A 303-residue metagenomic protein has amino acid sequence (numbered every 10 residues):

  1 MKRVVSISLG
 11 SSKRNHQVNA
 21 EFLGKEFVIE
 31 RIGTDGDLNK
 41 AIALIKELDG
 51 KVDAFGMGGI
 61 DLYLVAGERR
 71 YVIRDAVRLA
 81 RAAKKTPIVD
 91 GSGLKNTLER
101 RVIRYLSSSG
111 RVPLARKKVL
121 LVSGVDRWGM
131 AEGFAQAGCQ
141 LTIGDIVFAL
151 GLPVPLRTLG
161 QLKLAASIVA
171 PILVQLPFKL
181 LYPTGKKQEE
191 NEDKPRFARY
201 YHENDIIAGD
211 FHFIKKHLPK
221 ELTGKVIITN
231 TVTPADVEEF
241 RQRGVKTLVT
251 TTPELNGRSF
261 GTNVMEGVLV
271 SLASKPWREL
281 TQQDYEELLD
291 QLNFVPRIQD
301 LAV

Functional and structural regions predicted by a protein language model:
M1-R116, A137, I206-G209, T223-T231 (+2 more regions): Metallocofactor- and cofactor-centric catalytic cores in central/energy metabolism, strongly enriched
K13-H16, L64, G129-M130, G151 (+1 more regions): Short, charged/polar "capping" segments at the starts of alpha-helices and the immediately preceding loops
T34, V122-G124, K186-N191: Active-site glycine- and acidic-residue-rich loops that bind and position anionic ligands or nucleotide-like cofactors
I60, G124-R127, F211-I214, T231-A235: Short, polar loop motifs at secondary-structure junctions
L94-R101, Y105-R157: Conserved beta-alpha
L150-R157, D236-R243, G257-V264: Short, charged, surface-exposed secondary-structure boundary motifs
G151-H212: Active-site rim beta-loop-alpha module in soluble metabolic enzymes
H217-K220: Short, T/G/N/S-enriched strand-turn elements that build extracellular solenoid repeat scaffolds
